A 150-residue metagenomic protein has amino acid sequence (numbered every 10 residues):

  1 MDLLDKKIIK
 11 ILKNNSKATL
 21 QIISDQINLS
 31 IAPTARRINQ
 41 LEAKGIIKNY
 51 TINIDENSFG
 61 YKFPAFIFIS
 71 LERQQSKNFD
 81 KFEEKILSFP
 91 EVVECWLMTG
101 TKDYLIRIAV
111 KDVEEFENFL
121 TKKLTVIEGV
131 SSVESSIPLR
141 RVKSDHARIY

Functional and structural regions predicted by a protein language model:
M1-Y150: A compositional/biophysical signature of low hydrophobicity enriched in polar/charged and small residues
